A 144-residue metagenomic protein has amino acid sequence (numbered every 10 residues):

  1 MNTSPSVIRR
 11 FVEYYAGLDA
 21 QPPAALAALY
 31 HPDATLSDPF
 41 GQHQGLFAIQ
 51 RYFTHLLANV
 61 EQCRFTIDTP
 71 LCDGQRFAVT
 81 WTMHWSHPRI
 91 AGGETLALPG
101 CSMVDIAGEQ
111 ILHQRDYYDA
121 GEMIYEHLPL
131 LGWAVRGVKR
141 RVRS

Functional and structural regions predicted by a protein language model:
M1-S6, R140-S144: Basic/polar N-terminal segments that are highly enriched at the extreme N-terminus, encompassing both cleavable
N2-Q21: Short, aromatic-enriched amphipathic alpha-helices that serve as compact interaction elements
P5-I8, P23-R76: A solvent-exposed, acidic/Ser-Thr-rich amphipathic alpha-helical stretch
F11-Y15, Y30, F53-L56, W81-M83 (+1 more regions): Hydrophobic alpha-helical core bundles mediating ligand binding, dimerization, or RNAP-core interactions
E13, G17, T35-L36, P88: General structural signal for alpha-helix termini and helix-helix connectors
A58-R64, L71-S144: A beta-strand edge to alpha-helix "cap/lid" segment located at domain peripheries
